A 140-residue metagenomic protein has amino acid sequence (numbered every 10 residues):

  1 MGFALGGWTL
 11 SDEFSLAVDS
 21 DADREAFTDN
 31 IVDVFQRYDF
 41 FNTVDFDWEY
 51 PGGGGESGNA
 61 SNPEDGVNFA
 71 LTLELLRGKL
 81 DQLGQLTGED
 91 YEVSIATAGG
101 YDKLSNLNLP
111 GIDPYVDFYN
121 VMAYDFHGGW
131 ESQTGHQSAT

Functional and structural regions predicted by a protein language model:
M1-R37, E64: Glycan-recognition patch characteristic of GH18 chitinases/ENGases and related GlcNAc/peptidoglycan-binding proteins
G2-A4, S11, F41-D45, D90-S94 (+1 more regions): Structural preference for beta-strand elements that scaffold enzyme active sites
L16-D21, F40-T43, L75, S94-I95: Generic hydrophobic/packing signal
S20-V44, N108-F126: Structural recognition of alpha->loop->beta junctions
P51-T140: Substrate-binding surface in catalytic domains of secreted glycosidases
